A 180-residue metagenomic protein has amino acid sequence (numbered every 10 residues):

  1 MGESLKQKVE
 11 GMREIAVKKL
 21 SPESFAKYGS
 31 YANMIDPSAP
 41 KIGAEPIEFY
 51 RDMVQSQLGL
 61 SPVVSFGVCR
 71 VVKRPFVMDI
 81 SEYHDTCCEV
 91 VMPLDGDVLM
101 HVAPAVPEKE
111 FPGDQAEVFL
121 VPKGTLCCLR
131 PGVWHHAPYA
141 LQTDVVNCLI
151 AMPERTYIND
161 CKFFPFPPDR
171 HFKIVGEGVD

Functional and structural regions predicted by a protein language model:
G2-D114, Y157-I158, P165, R170 (+1 more regions): Non-catalytic, conserved peripheral segments adjacent to functional cores
D114-L120: Conserved interaction-surface patches within small, structured recognition/assembly domains
F119, G176-G178: A generic structural motif
V121-P138: Conserved metal-binding segment of the jelly-roll/cupin
V133-D160: A short beta-strand-loop micro-motif that forms or neighbors metal/cofactor- and ligand-binding patches at active-site
